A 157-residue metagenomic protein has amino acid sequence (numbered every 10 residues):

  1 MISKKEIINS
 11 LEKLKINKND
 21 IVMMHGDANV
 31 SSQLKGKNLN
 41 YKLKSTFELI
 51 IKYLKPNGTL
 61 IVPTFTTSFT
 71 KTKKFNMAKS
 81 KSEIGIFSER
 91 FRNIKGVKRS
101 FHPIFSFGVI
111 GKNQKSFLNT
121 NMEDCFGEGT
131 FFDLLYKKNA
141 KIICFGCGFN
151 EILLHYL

Functional and structural regions predicted by a protein language model:
M1-L157: N-terminal and secondary-structure boundary signal
